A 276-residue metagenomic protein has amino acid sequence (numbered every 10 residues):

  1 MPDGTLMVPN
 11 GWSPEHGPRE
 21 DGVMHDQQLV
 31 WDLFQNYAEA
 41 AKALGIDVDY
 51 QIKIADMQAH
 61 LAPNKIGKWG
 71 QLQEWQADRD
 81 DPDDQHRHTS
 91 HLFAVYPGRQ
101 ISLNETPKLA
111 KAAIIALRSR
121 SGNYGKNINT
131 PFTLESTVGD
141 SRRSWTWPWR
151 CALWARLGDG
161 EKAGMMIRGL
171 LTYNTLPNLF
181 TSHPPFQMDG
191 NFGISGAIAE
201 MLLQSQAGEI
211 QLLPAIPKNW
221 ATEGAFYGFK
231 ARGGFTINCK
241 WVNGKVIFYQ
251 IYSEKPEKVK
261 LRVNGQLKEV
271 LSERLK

Functional and structural regions predicted by a protein language model:
M1-P2, V8-N10, P14, I115 (+2 more regions): Primarily short, surface-exposed interaction patches in extracytoplasmic proteins
M1-V8, I46-Y50, L212: Short, glycine/acidic-rich hinge or "gate" loops at secondary-structure transitions that mediate conformational
P2-D3, H91, R232-G233: Short, well-ordered loop/turn elements at secondary-structure boundaries
M7, H60, E74, A94-Y96 (+3 more regions): Generic structural signal for residues positioned in beta-strands
M7-A38, D189, L213, K230 (+2 more regions): C-terminal, helix-dominated tail/subdomain
G11, I54-A59, P214-W220: A glycine-rich phosphate-binding loop feature that marks nucleotide/adenosyl-phosphate handling sites
V23-Q206, I247: Active-site core of glycosidic bond-cleaving carbohydrate-active enzymes
E161-L275: Non-catalytic C-terminal accessory modules of carbohydrate-active enzymes
